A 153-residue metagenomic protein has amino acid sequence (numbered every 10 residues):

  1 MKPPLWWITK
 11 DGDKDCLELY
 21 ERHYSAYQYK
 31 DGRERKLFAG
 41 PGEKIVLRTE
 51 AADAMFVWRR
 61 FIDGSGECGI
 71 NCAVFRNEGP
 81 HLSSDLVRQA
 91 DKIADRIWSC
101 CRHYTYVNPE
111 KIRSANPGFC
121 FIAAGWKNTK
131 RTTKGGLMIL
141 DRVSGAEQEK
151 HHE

Functional and structural regions predicted by a protein language model:
M1-K111, A115, F119-E153: Non-catalytic substrate-recognition and accessory regions of acyl/acetyltransferase enzymes
